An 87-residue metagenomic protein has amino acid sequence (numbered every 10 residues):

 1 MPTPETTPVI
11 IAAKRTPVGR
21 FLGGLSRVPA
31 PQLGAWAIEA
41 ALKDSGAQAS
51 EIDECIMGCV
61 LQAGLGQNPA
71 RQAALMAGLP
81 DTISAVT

Functional and structural regions predicted by a protein language model:
M1-G19: N-terminal amphipathic/basic leader segments beginning at the initiator methionine
M1-P4, D44-S45, M76-A77: Terminal domain-initiation and capping elements
P4-T7, S50-D53, P80-S84: Short coil/turn connectors at secondary-structure junctions
T16-L42, L61-G64, A85-T87: Active-site pocket-shaping loop/turn-to-helix segments
A40-D53: Phosphate/pyrophosphate-binding loops at sites that engage ATP/ADP/AMP, CoA/4′-phosphopantetheine, polyphosphate
I56-T87: Conserved catalytic cysteine-centered active-site region of acyl-thioester-dependent Claisen-condensing enzymes
